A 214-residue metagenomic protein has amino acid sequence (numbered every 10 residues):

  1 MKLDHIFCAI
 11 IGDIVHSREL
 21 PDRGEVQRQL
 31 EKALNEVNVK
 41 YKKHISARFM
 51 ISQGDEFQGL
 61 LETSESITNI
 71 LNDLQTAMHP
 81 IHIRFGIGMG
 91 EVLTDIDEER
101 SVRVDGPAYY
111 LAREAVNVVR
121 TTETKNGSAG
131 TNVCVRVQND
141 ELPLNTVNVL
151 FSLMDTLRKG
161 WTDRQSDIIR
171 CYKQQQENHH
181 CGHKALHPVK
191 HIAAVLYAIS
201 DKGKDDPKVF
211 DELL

Functional and structural regions predicted by a protein language model:
M1-L214: Regulatory and interdomain segments flanking nucleotide-handling catalytic cores in signaling/defense enzymes
